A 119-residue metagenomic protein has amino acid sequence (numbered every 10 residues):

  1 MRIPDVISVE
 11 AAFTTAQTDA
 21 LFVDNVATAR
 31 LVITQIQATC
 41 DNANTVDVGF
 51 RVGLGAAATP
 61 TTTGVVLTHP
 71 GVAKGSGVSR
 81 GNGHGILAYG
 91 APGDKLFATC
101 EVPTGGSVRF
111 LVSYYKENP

Functional and structural regions predicted by a protein language model:
M1, V52-A58, T68-S76, G105: Secondary-structure boundary/capping motif
M1-Q35, D41-A43, A91-G93, C100-P119: C-terminal interaction-tip segments
I7-A11, T62-A73: Solvent-exposed serine/threonine-rich low-complexity stretches and specific carbohydrate-binding patches
F22, G49-G53, T99: Beta-strand-rich, repetitive solenoid scaffolds
Q37-T39, P60-G64, Y89: A general secondary-structure boundary signal
A43-G64: Short, surface-exposed beta-strand/strand-loop-strand elements in extracellular ectodomains
V72-G93, E101-P103: Beta-sandwich interaction modules
